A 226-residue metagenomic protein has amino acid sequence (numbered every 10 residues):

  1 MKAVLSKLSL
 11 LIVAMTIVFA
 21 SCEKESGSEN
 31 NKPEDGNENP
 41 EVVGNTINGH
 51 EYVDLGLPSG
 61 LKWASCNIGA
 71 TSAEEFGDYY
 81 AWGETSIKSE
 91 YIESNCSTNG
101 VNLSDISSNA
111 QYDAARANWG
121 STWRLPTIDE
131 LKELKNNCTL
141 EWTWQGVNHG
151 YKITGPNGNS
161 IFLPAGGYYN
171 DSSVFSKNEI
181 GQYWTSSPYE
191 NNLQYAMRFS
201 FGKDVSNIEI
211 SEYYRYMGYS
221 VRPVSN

Functional and structural regions predicted by a protein language model:
M1-L10: Bacterial N-terminal signal peptides that target proteins for export
A14-M15: Short, linear, compositionally biased motifs with a strong N-terminal bias
V18-S21: C-terminal motif of bacterial Sec signal peptides marking the signal peptidase cleavage site
E23-E25: Bacterial signal peptide processing site
G27-N226: Conserved positions within compact, well-structured domain cores
